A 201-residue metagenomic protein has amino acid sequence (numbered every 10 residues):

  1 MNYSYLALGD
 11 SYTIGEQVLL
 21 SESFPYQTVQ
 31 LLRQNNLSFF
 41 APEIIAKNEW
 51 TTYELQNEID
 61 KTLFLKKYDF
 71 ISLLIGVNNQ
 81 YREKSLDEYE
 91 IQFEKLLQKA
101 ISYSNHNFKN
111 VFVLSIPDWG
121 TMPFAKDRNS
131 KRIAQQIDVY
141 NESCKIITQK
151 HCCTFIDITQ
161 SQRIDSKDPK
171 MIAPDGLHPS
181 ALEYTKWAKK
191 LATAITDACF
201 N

Functional and structural regions predicted by a protein language model:
M1-N48, E58-K66: Serine-esterase "nucleophile elbow" of acetyl-processing enzymes
Y12, E49-T51, D118, Q162: Residue-level detector of flexible, active-site-proximal loop/helix-junction positions within diverse enzyme catalytic
E16-Q17, Y53, R82: Short N-terminal helix/helix-N-cap motif within the alpha/beta-hydrolase-1
K47-T51, R132-I133: Short, flexible loop segments at the rims of nucleotide/cofactor-binding pockets, characterized by
N57-N201: Alpha-helical cap/lid subdomain in secreted, periplasmic, or secretory-pathway luminal O-acyl-processing enzymes
